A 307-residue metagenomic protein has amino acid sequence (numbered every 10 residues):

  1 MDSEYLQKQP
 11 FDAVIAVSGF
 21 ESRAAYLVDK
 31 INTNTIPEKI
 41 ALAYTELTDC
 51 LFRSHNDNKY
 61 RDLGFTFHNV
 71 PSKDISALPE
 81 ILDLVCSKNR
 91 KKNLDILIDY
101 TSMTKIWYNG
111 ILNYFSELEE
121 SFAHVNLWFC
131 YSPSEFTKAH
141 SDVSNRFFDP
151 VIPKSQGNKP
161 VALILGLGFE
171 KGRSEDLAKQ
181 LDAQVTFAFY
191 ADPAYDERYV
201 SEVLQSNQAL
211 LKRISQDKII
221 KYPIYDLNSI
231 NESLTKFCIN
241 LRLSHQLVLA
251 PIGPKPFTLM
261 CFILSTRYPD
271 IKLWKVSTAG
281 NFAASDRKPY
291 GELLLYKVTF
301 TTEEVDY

Functional and structural regions predicted by a protein language model:
S3, R23-I31, C86, D226-H245 (+1 more regions): A short, acidic, amphipathic alpha-helical segment used as a generic capping/interface helix at domain edges
V17-A24, E46-D49, D74-L78, D99-G110 (+5 more regions): Gly/Ser/Thr-rich loops at beta-strand to alpha-helix junctions that form or flank small-molecule/cofactor-binding
G19-C86, I96: An N-terminal, globular interaction/scaffold subdomain
D74-L127, L243-Q246, P251-T258, T266: N-terminal glycine-rich phosphate/adenylate-binding segment common to multiple enzyme folds
M103-Y108, F122-F147, P153: Active-site histidine-anchored catalytic micro-motif
A123-H140, P269-T301: Short, flexible loop segments at boundaries between secondary-structure elements
K138-P160, G166-E175: Active-site glycine-rich loop that binds ribose-phosphate moieties when present
L167-F237: Redox- and metal-dependent alpha/beta enzyme cores, enriched for Fe-S-associated oxidoreductases and cofactor-handling
